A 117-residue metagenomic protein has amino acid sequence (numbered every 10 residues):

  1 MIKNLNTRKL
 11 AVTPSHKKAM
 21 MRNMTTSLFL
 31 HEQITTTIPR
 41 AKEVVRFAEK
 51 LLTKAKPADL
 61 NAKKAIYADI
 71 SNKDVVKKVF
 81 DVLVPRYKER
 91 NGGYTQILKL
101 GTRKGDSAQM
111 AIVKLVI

Functional and structural regions predicted by a protein language model:
M1-N91, K104-I117: Ribosome large-subunit tunnel/peptidyl-transferase-proximal elements
L98-R103: Short, solvent-exposed loop/turn elements at beta->coil junctions and helix N-caps that rim active or binding pockets
